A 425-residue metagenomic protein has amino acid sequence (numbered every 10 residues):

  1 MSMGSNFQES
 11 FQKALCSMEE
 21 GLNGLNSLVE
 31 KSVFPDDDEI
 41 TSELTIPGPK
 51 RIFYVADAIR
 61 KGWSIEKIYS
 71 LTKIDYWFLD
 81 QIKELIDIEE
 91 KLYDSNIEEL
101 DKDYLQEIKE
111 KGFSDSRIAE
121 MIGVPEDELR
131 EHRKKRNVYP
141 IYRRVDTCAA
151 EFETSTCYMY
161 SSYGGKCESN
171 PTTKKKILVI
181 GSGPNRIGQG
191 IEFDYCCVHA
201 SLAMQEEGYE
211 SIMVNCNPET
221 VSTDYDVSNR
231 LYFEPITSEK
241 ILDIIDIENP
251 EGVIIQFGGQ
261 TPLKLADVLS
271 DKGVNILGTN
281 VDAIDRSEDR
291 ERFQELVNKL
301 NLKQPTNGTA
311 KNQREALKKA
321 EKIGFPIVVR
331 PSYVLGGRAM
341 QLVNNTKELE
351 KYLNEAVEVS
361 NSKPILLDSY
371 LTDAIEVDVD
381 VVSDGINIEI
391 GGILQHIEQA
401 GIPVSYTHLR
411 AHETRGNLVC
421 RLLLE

Functional and structural regions predicted by a protein language model:
S5, E9-K50, A56-K61, K67-F152 (+1 more regions): Terminal amphipathic helices with adjacent charged low-complexity linkers/tails
S10, I68, I118, G183 (+7 more regions): Buried hydrophobic positions in well-ordered alpha/beta secondary-structure cores of metabolic enzymes
V29-P35, D267-S270, L394-Y406: Flexible hinge/switch segments at interdomain interfaces of large molecular machines
L105-R130, P235-F257, V359-E376: Phosphate/diphosphate-binding loops
E131-N137, R143-L302, K311-K318: ATP-binding N-terminal substructure of ATP-dependent carboxylate-amine bond-forming enzymes
L300-P305, K322, P326-V329, L342-T372 (+2 more regions): Conserved ATP-binding module of the ATP-grasp superfamily
P305-Q341, Y370-I386: Rossmann-like NAD(P)H-binding beta-loop-alpha module
T407-T414, L418: Conserved small/polar residues in nucleotide/adenosyl-binding loops
